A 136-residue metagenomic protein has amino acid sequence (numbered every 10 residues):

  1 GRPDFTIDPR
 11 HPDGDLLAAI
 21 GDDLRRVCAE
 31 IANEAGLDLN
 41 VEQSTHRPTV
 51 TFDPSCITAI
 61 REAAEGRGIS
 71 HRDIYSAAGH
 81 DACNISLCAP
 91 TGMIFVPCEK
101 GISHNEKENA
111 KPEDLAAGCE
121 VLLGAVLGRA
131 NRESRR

Functional and structural regions predicted by a protein language model:
G1, H71-E120: Zn-dependent metallopeptidase/amidohydrolase metal-coordination segment
G1-D15, A19, A29, S44-T45: Midchain, well-structured core segments that form catalytic/ion-binding scaffolds
G1-T6, D23-D38, T51-S55, P90: A glycine-rich, aromatic-flanked flexible loop/lid motif
R2-R10, L39-E42, E99-E106: A short small-residue
D15, H46-F52, I102: Short, small-residue-enriched loops and turns at beta-alpha junctions that line or gate enzyme active sites
D15-L16, G21-V27, V96-R136: His/Asp/Glu-rich mid-to-C-terminal helical/loop segments that flank catalytic regions of hydrolases
I31-Q43, G68-Y75, N131-R136: Flexible, glycine/charged-enriched surface loops at secondary-structure junctions
T49-R67: Short, low-order "capping/linker" segments at domain edges
